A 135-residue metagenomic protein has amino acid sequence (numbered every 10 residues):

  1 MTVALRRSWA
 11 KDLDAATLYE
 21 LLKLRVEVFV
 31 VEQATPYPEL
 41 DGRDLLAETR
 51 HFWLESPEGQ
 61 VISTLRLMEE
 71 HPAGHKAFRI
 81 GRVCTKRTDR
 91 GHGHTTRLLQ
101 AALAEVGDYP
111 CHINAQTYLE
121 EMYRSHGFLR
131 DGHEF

Functional and structural regions predicted by a protein language model:
M1-D44, H51-Q60: Short amphipathic alpha-helix that is part of the acyltransferase structural core
V28, E105, M122: Short alpha-helical functional segments enriched in proximate histidine and acidic residues
W53, Q60-E70, K76-C84: Conserved beta-strand in the GNAT
T85, G91-A104: Conserved acetyl-CoA-binding loop-helix of GNAT-fold acetyltransferases
K86-R87, Q116: Residue-level recognition of the GNAT/N-acetyltransferase active site
A104-T117: Conserved GNAT acetyl-CoA-binding A-motif
T117-F135: Conserved active-site alpha-helix within GNAT-family acetyltransferase domains
